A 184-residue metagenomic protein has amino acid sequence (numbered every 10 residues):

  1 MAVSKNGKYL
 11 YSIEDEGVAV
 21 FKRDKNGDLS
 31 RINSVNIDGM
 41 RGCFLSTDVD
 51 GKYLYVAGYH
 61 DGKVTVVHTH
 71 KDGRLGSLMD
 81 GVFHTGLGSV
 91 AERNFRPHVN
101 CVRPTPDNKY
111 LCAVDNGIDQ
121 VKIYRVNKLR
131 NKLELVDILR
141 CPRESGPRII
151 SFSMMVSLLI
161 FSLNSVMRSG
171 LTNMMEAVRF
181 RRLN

Functional and structural regions predicted by a protein language model:
V3-G7, V49-D50, P106-D107, M154-V156: Residue-level detector of Asp-centered blade-edge/turn motifs that repeat once per structural unit in beta-propeller
D15, Y59, T69, N116-G117 (+3 more regions): Short loop/turn segments immediately following the C-termini of beta-strands
V18-V20, G62-T65, D119-V121, M167-S169: Structural signal for beta-propeller blades
F21-D28, V66-G76, Y124-K132, T172-R182: Short loop/turn segments immediately following beta-strands, especially the blade-tip and inter-blade linker loops
R31-C101: Asp-box/WD-like beta-propeller blade repeats and closely related beta-sheet repeat scaffolds
I138-N184: Acidic, glycine-rich loop-and-beta core segments that form the ion-binding/anion-interacting portion of active sites
